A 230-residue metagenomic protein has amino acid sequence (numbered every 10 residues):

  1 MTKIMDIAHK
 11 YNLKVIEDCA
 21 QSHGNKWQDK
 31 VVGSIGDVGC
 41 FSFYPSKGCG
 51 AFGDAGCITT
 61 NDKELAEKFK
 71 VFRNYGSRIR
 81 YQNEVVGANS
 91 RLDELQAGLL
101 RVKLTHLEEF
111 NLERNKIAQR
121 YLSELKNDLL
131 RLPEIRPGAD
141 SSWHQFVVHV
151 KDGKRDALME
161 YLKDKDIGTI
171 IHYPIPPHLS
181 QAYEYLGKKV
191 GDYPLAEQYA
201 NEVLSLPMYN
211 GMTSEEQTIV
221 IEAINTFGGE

Functional and structural regions predicted by a protein language model:
M1-K3, K10, K26, N61-E230: PLP-dependent aminotransferase class I/II
N12, E17-A51, I79-E84: Conserved active-site segment immediately N-terminal to the catalytic lysine that forms the internal aldimine
A20-Q21, Y44, D54, K70-N74 (+1 more regions): Histidine-centered beta-alpha loop that forms part of the nucleotide-sugar donor binding/catalytic region in diverse
V31-I35, I58, G187-V190: Short, hinge-like loop/turn segments at secondary-structure boundaries
I35-G36, D54, F146, L162: Acidic, glycine-centered active-site loop in nucleotide-sugar glycosyltransferases
F41-S42, G56-N61, R101: Short beta-strand-to-turn element immediately C-terminal to the catalytic PLP-Schiff-base lysine in fold type I
C49-G53, A139-S142: Short glycine-enriched loop/turn motifs at secondary-structure junctions
